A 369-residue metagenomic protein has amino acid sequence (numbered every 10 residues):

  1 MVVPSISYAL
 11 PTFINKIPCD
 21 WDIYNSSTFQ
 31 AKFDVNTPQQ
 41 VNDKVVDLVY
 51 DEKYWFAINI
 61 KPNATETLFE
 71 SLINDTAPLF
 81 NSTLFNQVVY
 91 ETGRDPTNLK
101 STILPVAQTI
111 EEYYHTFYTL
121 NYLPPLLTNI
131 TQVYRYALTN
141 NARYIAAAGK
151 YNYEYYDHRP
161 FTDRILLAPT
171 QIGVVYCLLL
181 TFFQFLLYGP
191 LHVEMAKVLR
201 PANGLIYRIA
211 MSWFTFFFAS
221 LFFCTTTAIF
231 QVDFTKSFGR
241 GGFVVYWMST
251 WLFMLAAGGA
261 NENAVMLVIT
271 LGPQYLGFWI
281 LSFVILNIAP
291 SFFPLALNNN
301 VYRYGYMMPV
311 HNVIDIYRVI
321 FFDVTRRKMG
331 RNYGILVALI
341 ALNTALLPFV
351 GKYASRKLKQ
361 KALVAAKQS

Functional and structural regions predicted by a protein language model:
M1-T162, V364-S369: Extracytoplasmic/periplasmic domains immediately adjacent to an N-terminal transmembrane anchor in multi-pass membrane
Y118-L123, F182-Y188: Short C-terminal domain-edge/linker segments immediately following a structured domain
F161-Q184, M195-S369: Membrane-spanning alpha-helical segments of multipass transporters and channels
P190-E194: A surface/extracellular/periplasmic glyco- and lipid-processing/surface-interacting theme
